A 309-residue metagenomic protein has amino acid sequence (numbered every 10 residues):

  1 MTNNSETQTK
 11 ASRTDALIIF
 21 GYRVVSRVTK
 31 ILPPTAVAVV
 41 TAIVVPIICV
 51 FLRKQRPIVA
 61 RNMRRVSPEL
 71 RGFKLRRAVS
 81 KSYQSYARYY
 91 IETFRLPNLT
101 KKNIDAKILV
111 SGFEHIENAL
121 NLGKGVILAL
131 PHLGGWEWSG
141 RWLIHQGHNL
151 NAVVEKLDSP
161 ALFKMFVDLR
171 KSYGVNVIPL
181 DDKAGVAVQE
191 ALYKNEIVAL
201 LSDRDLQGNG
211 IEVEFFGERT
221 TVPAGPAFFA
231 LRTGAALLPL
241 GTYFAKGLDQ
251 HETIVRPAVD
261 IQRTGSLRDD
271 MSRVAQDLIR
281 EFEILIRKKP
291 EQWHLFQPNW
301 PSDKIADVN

Functional and structural regions predicted by a protein language model:
T2-E6, K10-R13, L32, F51 (+4 more regions): Non-catalytic C-terminal accessory region of glycerolipid acyltransferases and related lyso-lipid remodeling enzymes
T2-L130, S172: Membrane-anchoring hydrophobic helices of lipid-metabolizing enzymes
V24, A36, V59, S139 (+4 more regions): Hydrophobic alpha-helical segments typical of transmembrane helices and their membrane-interface/capping positions
R88, L122-D182, G208-F215, F244 (+1 more regions): Catalytic core of membrane glycerolipid acyltransferases/transacylases, capturing the structured, soluble-facing
N103-I108, E155, G174-L180, F216-G217 (+2 more regions): Short, flexible loop segments at the rims of nucleotide/cofactor-binding pockets, characterized by
